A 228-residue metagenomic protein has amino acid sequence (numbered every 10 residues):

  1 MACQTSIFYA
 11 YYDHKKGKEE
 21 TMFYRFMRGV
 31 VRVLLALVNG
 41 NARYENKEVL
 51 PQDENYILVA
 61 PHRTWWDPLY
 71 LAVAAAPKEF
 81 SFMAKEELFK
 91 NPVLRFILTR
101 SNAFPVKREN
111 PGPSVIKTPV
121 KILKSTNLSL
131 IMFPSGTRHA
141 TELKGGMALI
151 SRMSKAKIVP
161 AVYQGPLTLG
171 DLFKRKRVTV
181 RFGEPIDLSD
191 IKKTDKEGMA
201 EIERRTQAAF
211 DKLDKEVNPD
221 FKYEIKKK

Functional and structural regions predicted by a protein language model:
A2-I57, W66-D67, R95, S101-A103 (+3 more regions): Membrane-anchoring hydrophobic helices of lipid-metabolizing enzymes
F8, Y12-E19, S114-K228: Non-catalytic C-terminal accessory region of glycerolipid acyltransferases and related lyso-lipid remodeling enzymes
Y24, Q52-N110: Catalytic core of membrane glycerolipid acyltransferases/transacylases, capturing the structured, soluble-facing
V31-R32, R100-V106, L130-S135: Short, basic, glycine/proline-bearing loop/turn elements
L35, A75, I97-L98, L123 (+1 more regions): A generic structural signal for well-ordered alpha-helical segments
G40, E109-P113, A140: A conditional alpha-helix N-cap/helix-loop micro-motif detector
G40, K78-F80, S101, L128 (+1 more regions): A structural micro-motif
Y44, I97-L98, I158, F182: Structural signal for hydrophobic
